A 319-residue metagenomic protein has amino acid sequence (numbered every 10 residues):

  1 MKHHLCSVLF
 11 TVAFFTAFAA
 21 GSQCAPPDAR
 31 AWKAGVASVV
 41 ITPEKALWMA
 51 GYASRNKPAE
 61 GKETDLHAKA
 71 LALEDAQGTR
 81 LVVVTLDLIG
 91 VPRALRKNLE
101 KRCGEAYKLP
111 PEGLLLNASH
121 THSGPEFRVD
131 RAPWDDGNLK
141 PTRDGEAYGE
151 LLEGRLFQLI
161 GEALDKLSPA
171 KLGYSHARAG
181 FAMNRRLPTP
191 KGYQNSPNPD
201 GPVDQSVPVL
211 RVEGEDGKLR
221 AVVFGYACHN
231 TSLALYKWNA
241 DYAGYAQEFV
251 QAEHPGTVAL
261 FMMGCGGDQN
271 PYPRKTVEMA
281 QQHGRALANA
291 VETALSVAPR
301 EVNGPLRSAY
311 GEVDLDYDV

Functional and structural regions predicted by a protein language model:
M1-H4: N-terminal secretory signal peptides that target proteins for export/translocation
C6-A19: Bacterial N-terminal signal peptides
F18-P26: Sec/Tat signal peptide C-region and signal peptidase I cleavage site
A25-V258, M262-Q282, L295, V302-V319: Conserved beta-alpha junction segments in alpha/beta enzyme cores
L287: Anionic-ligand-binding alpha/beta catalytic cores of soluble enzymes and soluble regulatory domains that recognize
